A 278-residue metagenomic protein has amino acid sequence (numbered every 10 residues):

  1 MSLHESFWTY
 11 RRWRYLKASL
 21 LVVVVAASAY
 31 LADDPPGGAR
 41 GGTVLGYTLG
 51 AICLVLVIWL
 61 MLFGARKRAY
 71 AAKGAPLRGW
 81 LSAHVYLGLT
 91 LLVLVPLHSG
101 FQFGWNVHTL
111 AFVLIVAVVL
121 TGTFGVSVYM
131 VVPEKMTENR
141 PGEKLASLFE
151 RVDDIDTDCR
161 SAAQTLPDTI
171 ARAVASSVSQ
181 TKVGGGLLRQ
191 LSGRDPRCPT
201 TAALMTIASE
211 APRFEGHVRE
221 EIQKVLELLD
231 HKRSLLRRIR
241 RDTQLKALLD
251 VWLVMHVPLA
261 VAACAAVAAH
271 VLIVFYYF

Functional and structural regions predicted by a protein language model:
M1-F278: Membrane-embedded alpha-helical bundles that constitute the cytochrome b-like, heme-associated redox core of multi-pass
